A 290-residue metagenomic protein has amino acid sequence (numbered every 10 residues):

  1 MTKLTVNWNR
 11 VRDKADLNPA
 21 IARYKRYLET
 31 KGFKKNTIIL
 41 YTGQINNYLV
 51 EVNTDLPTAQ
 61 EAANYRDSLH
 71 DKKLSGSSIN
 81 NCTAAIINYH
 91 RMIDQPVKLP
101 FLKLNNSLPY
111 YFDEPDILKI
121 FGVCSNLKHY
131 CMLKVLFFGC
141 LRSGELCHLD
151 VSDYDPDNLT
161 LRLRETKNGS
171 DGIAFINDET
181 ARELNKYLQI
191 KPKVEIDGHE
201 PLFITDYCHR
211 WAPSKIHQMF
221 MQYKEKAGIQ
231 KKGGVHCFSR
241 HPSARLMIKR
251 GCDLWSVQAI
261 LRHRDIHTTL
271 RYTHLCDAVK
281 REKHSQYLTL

Functional and structural regions predicted by a protein language model:
M1-L290: Conserved catalytic core of the tyrosine transesterase superfamily
